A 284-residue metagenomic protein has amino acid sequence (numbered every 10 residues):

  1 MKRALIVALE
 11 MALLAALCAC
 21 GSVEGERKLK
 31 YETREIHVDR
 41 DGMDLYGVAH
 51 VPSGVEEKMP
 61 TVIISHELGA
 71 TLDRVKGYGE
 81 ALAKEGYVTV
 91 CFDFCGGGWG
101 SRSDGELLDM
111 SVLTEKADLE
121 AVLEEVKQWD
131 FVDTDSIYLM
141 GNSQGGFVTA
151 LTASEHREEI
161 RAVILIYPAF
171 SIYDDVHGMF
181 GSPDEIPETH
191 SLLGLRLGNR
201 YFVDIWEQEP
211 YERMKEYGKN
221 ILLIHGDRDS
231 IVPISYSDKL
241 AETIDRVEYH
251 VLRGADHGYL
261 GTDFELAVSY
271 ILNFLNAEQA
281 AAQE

Functional and structural regions predicted by a protein language model:
V23-V55: N-terminal cap/lid segment of alpha/beta-hydrolase-fold proteins
K58-E67: Short beta-strand element of the alpha/beta-hydrolase
L68-E80: The serine-hydrolase catalytic nucleophile loop
A81-R102: Conserved alpha/beta-hydrolase
L108-W129: Alpha/beta-hydrolase active-site loop
L151-N199: Hydrolase active-site cap/lid region
Y217-G218, L223-H225, D229: Short beta-strand/loop motif that positions the catalytic acidic residue of the alpha/beta-hydrolase fold
A255-L266: Catalytic histidine-centered segment of alpha/beta-hydrolase-like enzymes
